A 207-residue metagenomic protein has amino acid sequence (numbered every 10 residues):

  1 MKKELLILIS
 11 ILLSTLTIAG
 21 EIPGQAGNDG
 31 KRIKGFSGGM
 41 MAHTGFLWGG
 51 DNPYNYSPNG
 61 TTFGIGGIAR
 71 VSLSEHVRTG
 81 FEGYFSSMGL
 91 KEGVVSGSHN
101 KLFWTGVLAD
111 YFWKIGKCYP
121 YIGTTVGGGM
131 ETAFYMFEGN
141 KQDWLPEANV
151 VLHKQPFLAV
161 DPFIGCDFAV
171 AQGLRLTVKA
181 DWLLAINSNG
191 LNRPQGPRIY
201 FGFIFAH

Functional and structural regions predicted by a protein language model:
E4-S14: Sec-dependent N-terminal signal peptides
A19-L73, R78-T79, I204-H207: Short glycine/proline- and aromatic-enriched beta-strand/turn motifs that initiate or cap beta-hairpins
I22, M88, V160-H207: Predominantly the C-terminal beta-signal and adjacent terminal strand-loop region of outer-membrane beta-barrel
K34-F36, N59-I65, H99-T105, C118 (+2 more regions): Residues that define the transmembrane beta-barrel architecture of outer-membrane proteins
G38-M40, I122-T125, V178-D181, Y200: Extended hydrophobic secondary-structure segments that form protein cores and membrane-embedded regions
T44, R70-W144, V160, F168-L174 (+1 more regions): Gram-negative (and chloroplast) outer-membrane scaffold detector with strong preference for beta-barrel transmembrane
G50-N55, K91-G97, P146-L152, A185-L191: Extracellular loop and loop/strand-boundary signature of outer-membrane beta-barrel proteins
